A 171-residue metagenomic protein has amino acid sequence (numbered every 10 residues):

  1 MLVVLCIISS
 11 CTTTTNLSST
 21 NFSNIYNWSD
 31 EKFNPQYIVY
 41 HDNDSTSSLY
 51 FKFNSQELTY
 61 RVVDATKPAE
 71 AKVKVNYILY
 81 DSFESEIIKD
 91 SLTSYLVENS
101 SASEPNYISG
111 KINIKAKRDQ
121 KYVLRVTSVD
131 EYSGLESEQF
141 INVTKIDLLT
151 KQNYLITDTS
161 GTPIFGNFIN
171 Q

Functional and structural regions predicted by a protein language model:
M1-V4: Sec-dependent signal peptide recognition, specifically the positively charged N-region followed immediately by
I7-S10: C-terminal motif of bacterial Sec signal peptides marking the signal peptidase cleavage site
T12-Q171: Intrinsically disordered, low-complexity terminal regions enriched in Ser/Thr/Pro/Gly and charged residues
